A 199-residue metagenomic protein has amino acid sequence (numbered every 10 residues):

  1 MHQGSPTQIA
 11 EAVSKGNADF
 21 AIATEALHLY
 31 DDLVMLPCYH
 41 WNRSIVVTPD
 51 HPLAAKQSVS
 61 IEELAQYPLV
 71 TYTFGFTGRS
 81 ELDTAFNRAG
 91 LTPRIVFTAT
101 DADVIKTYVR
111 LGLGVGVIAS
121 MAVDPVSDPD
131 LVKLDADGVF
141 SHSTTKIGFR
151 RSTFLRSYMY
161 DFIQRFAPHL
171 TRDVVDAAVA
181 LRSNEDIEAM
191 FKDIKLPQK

Functional and structural regions predicted by a protein language model:
M1, N87-V96: A local structural motif
M1-L29, T98-A99: Central regulatory/effector-binding core of bacterial HTH transcription factors
S5, S60, T100-D101, A119: Short loop/turn segments at beta->alpha junctions
V13-I22, R43, L91, V109-G116: Alpha-to-beta junction loops
T24, A54, P68-A89, L155-Q164 (+1 more regions): Secondary-structure junction motif
Y30-N42, D103-S152, D161: Beta-alpha-beta core module
D32-R43, V47-L69: Flexible hinge/capping segments at coil-to-helix
S120-D128, G138-K199: C-terminal effector-binding regulatory domain of bacterial HTH transcription factors
